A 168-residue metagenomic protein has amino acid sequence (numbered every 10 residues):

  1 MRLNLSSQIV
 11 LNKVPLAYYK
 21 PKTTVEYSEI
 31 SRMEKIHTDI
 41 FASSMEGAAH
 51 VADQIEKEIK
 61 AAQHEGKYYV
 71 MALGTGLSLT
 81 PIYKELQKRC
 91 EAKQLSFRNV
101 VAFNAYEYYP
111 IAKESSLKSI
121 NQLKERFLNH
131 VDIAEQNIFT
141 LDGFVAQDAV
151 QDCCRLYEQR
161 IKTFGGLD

Functional and structural regions predicted by a protein language model:
N4-M71: N-terminal glycine-/serine-/threonine-rich phosphate-binding loop
K20-K35, L95-D168: Ligand-binding beta-strand-loop-alpha-helix segment within the catalytic cores of soluble metabolic enzymes
A49, T80, Q147: Loop/helix-junction capping segments adjacent to catalytic residues or to phosphate/diphosphate-binding pockets
A52-K60, Q87, E91, K124-L128 (+1 more regions): Generic structural signal for well-ordered alpha-helical scaffold segments
Q63-E65, E91-R98: Phosphate-handling active-site elements
L73-S78: Glycine-rich beta-strand-to-loop/alpha-helix junction loops that act as flexible
